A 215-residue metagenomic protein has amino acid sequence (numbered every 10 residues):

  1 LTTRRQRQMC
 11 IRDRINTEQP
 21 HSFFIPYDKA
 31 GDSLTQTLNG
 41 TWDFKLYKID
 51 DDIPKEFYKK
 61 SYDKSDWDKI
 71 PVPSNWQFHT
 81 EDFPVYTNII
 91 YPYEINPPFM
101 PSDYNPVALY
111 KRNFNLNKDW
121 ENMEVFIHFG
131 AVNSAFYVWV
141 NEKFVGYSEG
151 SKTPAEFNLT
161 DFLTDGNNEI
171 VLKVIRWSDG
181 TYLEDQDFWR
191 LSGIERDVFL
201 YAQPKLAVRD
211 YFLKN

Functional and structural regions predicted by a protein language model:
L1-I11: Single conserved hydrophobic/aromatic residue that forms the stacking wall/gate of nucleotide- or nucleobase-binding
I15-E18, F24-G31, F83-V85, Q186 (+1 more regions): N-terminal, polar/Ser/Thr-rich
D28, D43-Y47, I53, Q77-E81 (+1 more regions): Accessory beta-strand-rich segments of carbohydrate-active enzymes
K29-L46, K69: Mature N-terminal segment immediately following signal peptide/propeptide cleavage in secreted/periplasmic
T37, S61-D63, Y110, N117: Soluble non-transmembrane domains of integral membrane proteins
I53-V72: Short Gly/aromatic-enriched secondary-structure transition segments
I90-P98: Surface-exposed acidic, glycine/proline-enriched linker/cap segments that occur as 15-30-residue helix-coil
L213-N215: Short beta-strand segments of immunoglobulin-like
